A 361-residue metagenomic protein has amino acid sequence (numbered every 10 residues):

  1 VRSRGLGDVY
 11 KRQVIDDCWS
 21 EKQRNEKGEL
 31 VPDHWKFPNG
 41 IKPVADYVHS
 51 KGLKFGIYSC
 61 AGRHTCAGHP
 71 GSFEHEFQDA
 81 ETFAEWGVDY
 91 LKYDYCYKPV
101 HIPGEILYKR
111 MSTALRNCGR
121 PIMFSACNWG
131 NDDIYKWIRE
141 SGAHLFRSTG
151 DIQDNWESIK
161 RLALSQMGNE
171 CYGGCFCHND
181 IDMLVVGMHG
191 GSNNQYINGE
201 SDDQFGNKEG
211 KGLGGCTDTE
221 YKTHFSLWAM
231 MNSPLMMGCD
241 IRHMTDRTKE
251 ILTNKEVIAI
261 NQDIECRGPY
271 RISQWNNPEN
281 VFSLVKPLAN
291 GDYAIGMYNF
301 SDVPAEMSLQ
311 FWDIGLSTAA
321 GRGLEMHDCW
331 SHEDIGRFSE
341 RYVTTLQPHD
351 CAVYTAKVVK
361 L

Functional and structural regions predicted by a protein language model:
V1-Y10: Single conserved hydrophobic/aromatic residue that forms the stacking wall/gate of nucleotide- or nucleobase-binding
Q13, V48, F124, M230 (+2 more regions): Conserved, mostly hydrophobic/aromatic
S20-G174: Chitinase-like catalytic core of GlcNAc-active glycosidases
H75-Q78, M123-D240: Glycan-recognition surfaces
K222, W228-M231, M236-G238, N276-T318: Carbohydrate-binding surface patches
T223-Q274: Catalytic cores of secreted or luminal carbohydrate-active enzymes
D313-S331: Solvent-exposed beta-hairpin/edge-strand motifs
G336-L361: C-terminal beta-strand-rich structural cap/linker in extracellular carbohydrate-active enzymes
